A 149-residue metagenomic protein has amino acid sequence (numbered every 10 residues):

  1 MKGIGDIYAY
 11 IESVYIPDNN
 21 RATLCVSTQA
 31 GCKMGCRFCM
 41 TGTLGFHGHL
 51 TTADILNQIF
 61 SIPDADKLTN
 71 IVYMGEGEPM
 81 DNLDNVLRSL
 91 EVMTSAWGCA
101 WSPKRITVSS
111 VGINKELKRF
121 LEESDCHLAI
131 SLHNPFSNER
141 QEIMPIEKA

Functional and structural regions predicted by a protein language model:
M1-T28, I59, P63-D66: N-terminal [4Fe-4S]-dependent radical SAM core
G3, A30-C32, L132-N134: Short, small-residue-rich loop/turn micro-motifs
I11-E12, R21-L24, C36, D81 (+2 more regions): Short acidic, gly/pro-rich beta-turn/loop elements at beta-sheet edges and active-site/ligand-binding grooves
Y15-P17, T43, G77, G112: Short, well-ordered turn and helix-capping elements at secondary-structure junctions
P17-D54: Canonical Radical SAM [4Fe-4S] cluster-binding loop centered on the CxxxCxxC motif and its immediate flanking residues
D54-Q58, I146-A149: Glycine-rich S-adenosyl-L-methionine
P63-N70, G75-A149: Conserved AdoMet/S-adenosylmethionine-binding subsite of the radical SAM
